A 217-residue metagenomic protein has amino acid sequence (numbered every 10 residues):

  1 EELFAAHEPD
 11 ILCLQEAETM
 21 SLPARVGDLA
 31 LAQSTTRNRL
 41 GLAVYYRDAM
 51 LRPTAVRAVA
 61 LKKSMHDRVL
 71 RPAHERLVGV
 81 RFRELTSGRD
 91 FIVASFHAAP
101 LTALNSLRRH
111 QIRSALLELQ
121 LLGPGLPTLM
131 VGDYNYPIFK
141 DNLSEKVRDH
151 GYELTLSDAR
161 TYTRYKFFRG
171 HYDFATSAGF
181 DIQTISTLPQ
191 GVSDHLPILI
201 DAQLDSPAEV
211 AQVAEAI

Functional and structural regions predicted by a protein language model:
E1-V26, R89-F91, R113, T128-L129 (+1 more regions): N-terminal, active-site-proximal structural segment of metallo-dependent hydrolase catalytic domains
E2, G79, H110-E118, H171: Alpha-helical elements of Rossmann-like donor-binding domains used by nucleotide-donor carbohydrate transfer enzymes
F4, I11-D90, L188-P189: Structured beta-strand-rich core segments of catalytic domains in phosphoester-bond hydrolases
A6-E8, M50, S87, L122 (+2 more regions): Alpha-helix termination/capping residues and helix-transition junctions
Q15, F96, V131-D133: Active-site flanking residues adjacent to catalytic metal/cofactor-binding acidic residues
S21, V56, R81, L119-L129 (+1 more regions): Metal-dependent phosphoester-hydrolase catalytic domains
S87-S106: Metal-dependent phosphoester/phosphodiester hydrolase catalytic core
L104-L126: A long, amphipathic alpha-helix that forms part of the scaffold/cap immediately adjacent to metal-dependent active
